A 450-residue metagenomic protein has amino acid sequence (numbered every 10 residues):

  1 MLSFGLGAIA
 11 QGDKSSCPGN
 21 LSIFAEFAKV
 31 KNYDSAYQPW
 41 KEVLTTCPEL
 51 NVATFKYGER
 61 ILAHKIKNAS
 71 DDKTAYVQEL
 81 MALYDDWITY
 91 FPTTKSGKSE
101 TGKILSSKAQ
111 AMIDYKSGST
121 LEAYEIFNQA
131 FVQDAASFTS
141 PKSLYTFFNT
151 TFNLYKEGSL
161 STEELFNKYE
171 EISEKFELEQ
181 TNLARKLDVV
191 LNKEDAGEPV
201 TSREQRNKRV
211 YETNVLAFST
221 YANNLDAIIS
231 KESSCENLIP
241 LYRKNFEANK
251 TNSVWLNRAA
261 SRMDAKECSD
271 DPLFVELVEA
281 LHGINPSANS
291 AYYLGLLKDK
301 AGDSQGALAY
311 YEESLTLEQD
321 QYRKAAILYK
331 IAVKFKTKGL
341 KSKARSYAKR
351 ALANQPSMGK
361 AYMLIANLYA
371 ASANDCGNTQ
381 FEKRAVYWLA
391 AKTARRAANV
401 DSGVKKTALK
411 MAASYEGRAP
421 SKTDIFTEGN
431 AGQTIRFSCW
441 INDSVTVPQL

Functional and structural regions predicted by a protein language model:
A8-Q78, A82, T93-K103, L450: N-terminal leader/linker segments that initiate helical-solenoid repeat arrays
A10-Q11, K41-E49, T89-T94, Q129-S137 (+4 more regions): Solenoid-like repeat scaffolds
G12-N20, N51, S99-S107, S137-L144 (+8 more regions): Generic helix N-cap/helix-start motif at coil->alpha-helix transitions
I23, Y57-G58, L62-K65, K108-M112 (+12 more regions): Structural register within alpha-helical repeat arrays
T45-P48, A75-Y90, E122-Q133, L160-D188 (+3 more regions): TPR/TPR-like (Sel1-like) alpha-helical repeat modules
A63-D71, K95, A109-G118, F152-S159 (+8 more regions): Short coil/turn linking the two alpha-helices of tandem helical-hairpin repeats
R396-L450: Terminal, low-structured helical/coil segments at or just beyond the last alpha-helical repeat
